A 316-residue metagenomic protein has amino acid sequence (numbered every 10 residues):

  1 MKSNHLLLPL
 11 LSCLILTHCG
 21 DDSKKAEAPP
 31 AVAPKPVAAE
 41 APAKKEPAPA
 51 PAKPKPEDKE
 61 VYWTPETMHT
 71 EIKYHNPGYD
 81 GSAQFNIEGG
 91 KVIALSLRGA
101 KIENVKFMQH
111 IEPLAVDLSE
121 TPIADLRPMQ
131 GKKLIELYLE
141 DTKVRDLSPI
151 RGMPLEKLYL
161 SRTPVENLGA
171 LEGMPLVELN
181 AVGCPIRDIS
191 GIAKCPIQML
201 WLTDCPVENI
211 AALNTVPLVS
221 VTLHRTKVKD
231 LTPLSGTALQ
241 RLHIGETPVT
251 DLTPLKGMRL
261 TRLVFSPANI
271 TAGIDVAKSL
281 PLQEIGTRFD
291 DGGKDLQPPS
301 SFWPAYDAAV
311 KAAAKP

Functional and structural regions predicted by a protein language model:
M1-L7: Bacterial N-terminal signal peptides that target proteins for export
L7-C13: Sec-dependent N-terminal signal peptides
I15-H18: C-terminal motif of bacterial Sec signal peptides marking the signal peptidase cleavage site
G20-A39, K45: Short, low-complexity, disordered segments immediately C-terminal to signal peptides in bacterial exported proteins
A52-Y79: Surface-exposed cap/linker segments adjacent to membranes
Y74-E103, E112-A124, P128, K132-R145 (+7 more regions): Concave beta-strand-loop units of leucine-rich repeat
